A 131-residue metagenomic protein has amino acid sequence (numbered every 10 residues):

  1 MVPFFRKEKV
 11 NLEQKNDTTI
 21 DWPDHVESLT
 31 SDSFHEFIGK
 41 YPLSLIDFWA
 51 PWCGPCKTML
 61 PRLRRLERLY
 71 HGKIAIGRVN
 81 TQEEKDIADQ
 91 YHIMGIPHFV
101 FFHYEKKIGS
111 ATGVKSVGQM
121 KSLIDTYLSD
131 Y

Functional and structural regions predicted by a protein language model:
M1-P23: N-terminal targeting signals for export/organelle localization
H25-S33: Short acidic-hydrophobic, aromatic-tinged amphipathic segments that line or gate anion-handling sites
G39-P51: Short active-site neighborhood of thiol/selenol oxidoreductases, capturing the structured segment around
L45-I46, I76, F99: Hydrophobic beta-strand anchors of alpha/beta hydrolase catalytic cores
P55-Y70: Typically the conserved alpha-helix immediately C-terminal to a functionally engaged Cys/Sec in thioredoxin-like
G77-D89: Structural microenvironment flanking redox-active thiols in thiol-disulfide oxidoreductases
G95-Y131: Non-catalytic, surface beta->alpha helical segment in thiol-disulfide oxidoreductase systems
